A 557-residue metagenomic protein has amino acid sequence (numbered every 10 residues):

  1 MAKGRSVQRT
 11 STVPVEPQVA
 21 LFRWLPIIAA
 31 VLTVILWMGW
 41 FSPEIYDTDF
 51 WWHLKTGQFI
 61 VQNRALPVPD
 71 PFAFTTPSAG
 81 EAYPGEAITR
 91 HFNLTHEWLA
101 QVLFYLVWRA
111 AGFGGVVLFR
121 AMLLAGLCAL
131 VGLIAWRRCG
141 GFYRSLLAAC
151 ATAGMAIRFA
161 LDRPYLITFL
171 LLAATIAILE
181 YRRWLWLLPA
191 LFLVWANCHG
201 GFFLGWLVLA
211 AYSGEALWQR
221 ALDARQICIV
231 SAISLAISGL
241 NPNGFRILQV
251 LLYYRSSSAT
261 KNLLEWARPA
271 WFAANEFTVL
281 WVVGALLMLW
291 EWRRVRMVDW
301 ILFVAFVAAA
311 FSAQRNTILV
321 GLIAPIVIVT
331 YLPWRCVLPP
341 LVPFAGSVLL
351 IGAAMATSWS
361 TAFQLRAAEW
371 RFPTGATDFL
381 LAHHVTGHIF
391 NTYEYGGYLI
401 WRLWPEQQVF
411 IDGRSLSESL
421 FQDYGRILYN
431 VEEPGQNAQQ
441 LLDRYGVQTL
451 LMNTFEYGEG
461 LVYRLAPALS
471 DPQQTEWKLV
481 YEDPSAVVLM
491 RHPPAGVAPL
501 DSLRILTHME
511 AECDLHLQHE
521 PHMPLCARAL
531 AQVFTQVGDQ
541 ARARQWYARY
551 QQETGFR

Functional and structural regions predicted by a protein language model:
K3, T361-E394, W404-Q408, S415-R557: C-terminal luminal/periplasmic domains and tails of membrane-associated envelope-modifying transferases
W37, T152-A156, A173-I178, W186-G200 (+3 more regions): Membrane-interface alpha helices of multi-pass inner-membrane proteins
F74, L94-L106, Q249-V279: Juxtamembrane membrane-water interface segments that cap and precede transmembrane helices
L118-R138: Transmembrane-helix motifs of polytopic, lipid-linked glycan transferases
V131-M155: Transmembrane-helix signature of polytopic, membrane-embedded enzymes that assemble or transfer cell-envelope glycans
L172-W186, L217, A221, A285-R294: Membrane-interface transmembrane helices that cradle and orient dolichyl/undecaprenyl
S231-I233, I326-T357: Signature aromatic-anchored transmembrane alpha helix within multi-pass, membrane-resident enzymes that catalyze glycan
G239-G244, S257-L302, A310: Alpha-helical transmembrane segments at the extracellular/periplasmic loop-to-helix junctions of multi-pass membrane
